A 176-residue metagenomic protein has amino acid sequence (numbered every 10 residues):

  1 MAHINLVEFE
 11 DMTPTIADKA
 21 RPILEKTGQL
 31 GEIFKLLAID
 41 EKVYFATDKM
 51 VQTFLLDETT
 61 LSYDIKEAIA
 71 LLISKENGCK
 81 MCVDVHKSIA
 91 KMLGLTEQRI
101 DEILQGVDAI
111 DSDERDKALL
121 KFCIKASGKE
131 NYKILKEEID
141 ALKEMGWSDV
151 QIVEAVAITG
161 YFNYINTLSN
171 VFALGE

Functional and structural regions predicted by a protein language model:
M1-E176: Hydrophobic alpha-helical segments
